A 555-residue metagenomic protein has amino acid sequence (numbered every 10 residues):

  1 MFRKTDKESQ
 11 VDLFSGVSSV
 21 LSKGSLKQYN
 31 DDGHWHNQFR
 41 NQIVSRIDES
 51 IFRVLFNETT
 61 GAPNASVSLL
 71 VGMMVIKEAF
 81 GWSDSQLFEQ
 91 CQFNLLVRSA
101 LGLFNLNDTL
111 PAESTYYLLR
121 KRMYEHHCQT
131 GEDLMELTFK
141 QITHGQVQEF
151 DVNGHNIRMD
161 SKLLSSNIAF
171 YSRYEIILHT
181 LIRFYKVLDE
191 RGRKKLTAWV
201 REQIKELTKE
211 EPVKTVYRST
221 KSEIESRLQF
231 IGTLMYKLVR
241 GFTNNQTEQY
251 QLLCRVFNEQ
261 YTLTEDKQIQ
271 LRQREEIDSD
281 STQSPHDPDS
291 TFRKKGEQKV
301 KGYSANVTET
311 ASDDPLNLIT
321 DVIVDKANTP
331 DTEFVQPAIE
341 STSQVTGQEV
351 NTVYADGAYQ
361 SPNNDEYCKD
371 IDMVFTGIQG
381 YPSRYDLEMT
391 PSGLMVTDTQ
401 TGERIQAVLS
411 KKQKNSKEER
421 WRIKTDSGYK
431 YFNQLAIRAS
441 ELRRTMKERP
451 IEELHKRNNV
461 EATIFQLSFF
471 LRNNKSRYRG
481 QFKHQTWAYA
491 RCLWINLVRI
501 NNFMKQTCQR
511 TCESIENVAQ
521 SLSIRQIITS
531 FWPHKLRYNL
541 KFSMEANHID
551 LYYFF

Functional and structural regions predicted by a protein language model:
M1-D32: N-terminal intrinsically disordered, low-complexity, charged/polar
D31-G72: Basic, short loop/linker segments at the boundary and entry of helix-turn-helix/winged-helix-like folds
N64-S68, P111, G302, A488: Aromatic- and histidine-enriched alpha-helix N-cap/loop-to-helix transition segments that scaffold the rims
L69-G81: Alpha-helical support elements that line or immediately flank enzyme active sites and cofactor-binding pockets
Q86, C91, N105, Y117-F555: Anion-binding and metal-coordination hotspots
L95-A100: General structural concept
L101-N107: Active-site helix/loop module of the DD-peptidase/beta-lactamase fold, centered on the serine-lysine SxxK catalytic
